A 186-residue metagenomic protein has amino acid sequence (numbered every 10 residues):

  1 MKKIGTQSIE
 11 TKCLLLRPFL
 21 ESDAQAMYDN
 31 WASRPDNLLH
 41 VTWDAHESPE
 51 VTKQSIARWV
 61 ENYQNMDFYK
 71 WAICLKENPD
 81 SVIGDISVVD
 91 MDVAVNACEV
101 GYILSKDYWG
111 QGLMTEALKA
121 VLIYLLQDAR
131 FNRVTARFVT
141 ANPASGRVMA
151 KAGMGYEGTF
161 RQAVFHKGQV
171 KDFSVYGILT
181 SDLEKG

Functional and structural regions predicted by a protein language model:
M1-A26, N30-D36, C74-G186: Acyl-donor (CoA/ACP) binding surface of acyl/acetyltransferases
W31, V41, Y63-Q64: Hydrophobic residues in alpha-helical segments
N37-R58: Conserved GNAT-fold acetyl-CoA-binding loop/helix
W43-D44, N65, N96: Short, surface-exposed helix-loop/turn micro-motifs enriched in polar/charged residues
D44-S48, Y69, A141: Short, conserved alpha-helical segments within structured domains
S48-E50, Y63, G168, L183-E184: A short hydrophobic/aromatic micro-motif that marks alpha-helical segments and, especially, helix-coil
R58-A72: A short helix-loop-beta-strand connector motif used in the catalytic cores of GNAT acetyltransferases and, in some
